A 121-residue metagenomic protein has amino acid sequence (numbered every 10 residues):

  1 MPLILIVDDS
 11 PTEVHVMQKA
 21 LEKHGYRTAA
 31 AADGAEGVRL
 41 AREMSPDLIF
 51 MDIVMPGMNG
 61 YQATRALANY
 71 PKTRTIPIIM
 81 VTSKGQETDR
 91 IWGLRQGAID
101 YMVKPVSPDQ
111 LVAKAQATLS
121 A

Functional and structural regions predicted by a protein language model:
H15-K23: Charged docking surfaces used in two-component/phosphorelay signaling
G25-A32, L40: Short hydrophobic/Thr-rich beta-strand motif most characteristic of the beta2 strand and flanking loop of CheY-like
M44-F50: Active-site beta3 strand of CheY-like receiver
M55: Receiver (REC) domain active-site loop signature in two-component systems and cognate sites in sensor histidine kinases
I99: Short, glycine/charged-rich "phosphate-handling" switch motifs in NTP-dependent and phosphotransfer domains
V106-Q116: C-terminal output helix
